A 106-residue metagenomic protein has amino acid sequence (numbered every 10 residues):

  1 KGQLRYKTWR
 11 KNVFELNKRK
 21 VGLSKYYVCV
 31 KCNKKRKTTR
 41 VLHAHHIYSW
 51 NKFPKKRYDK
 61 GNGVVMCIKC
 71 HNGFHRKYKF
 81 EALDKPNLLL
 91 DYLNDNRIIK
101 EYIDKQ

Functional and structural regions predicted by a protein language model:
K1-K31, K55-R57, G61: Short, charged surface segments at domain edges that flank catalytic/cofactor-binding sites
V28, H43, M66: The −1 position to Zn-ligating cysteines in a subset of zinc-ribbon hairpins
K34: Short, polar loop motifs at secondary-structure junctions
K37, G63-K85: Short Cys/His-centered divalent metal-binding micro-motifs
T38-F53: Short recognition patches in nucleic-acid-associated and regulatory proteins
T39-V41, A82-D95: Flexible linker/context regions in extracytoplasmic redox proteins
K60-K69, D95-Q106: Short Fe-S-cluster ligation motifs
